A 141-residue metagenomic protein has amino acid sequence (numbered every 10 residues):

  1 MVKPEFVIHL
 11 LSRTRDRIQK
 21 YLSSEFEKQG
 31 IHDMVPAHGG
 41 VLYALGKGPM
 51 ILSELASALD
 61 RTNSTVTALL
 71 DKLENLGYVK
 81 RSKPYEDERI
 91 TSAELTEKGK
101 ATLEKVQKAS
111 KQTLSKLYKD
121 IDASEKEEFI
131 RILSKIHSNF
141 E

Functional and structural regions predicted by a protein language model:
M1, S124-E141: C-terminal regulatory/oligomerization modules of transcriptional regulators
M1-H32: N-terminal leader segment of winged-helix/HTH proteins
K3, V7, P36-H38, K98 (+1 more regions): N-terminal positioning helix adjacent to the helix-turn-helix/winged-helix DNA-binding module
T14, I18, L59, T102 (+3 more regions): Alpha-helical linker/hinge and terminal dimerization helices associated with HTH transcriptional regulators
K20-T65: N-terminal helix-turn-helix DNA-binding core of bacterial DNA-binding proteins
Y43-K47, Q107, S134: Short, locally clustered residues in the helix-turn-helix/winged-helix DNA-binding domain
L52-A56, G77-Y78, S92, L133-E141: Alpha-helical transmembrane segments and membrane-interface helix-loop junctions in multi-pass membrane proteins
D71-I130: Charged, amphipathic alpha-helical coiled-coil/dimerization segments
